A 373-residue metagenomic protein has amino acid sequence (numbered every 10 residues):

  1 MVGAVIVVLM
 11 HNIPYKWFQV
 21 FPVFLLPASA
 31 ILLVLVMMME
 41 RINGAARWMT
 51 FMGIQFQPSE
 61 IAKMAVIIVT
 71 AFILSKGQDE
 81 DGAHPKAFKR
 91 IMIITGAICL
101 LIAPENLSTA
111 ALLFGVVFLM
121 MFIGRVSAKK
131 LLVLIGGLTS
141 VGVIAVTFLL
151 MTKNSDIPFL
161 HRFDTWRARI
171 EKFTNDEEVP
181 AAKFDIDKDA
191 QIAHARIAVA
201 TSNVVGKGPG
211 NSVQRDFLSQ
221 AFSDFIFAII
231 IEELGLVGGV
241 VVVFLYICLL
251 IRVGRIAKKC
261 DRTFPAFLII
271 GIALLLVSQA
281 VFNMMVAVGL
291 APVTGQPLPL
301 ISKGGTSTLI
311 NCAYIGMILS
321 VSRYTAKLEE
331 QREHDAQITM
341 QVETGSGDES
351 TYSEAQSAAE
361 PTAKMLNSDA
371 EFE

Functional and structural regions predicted by a protein language model:
M1-F184, A228-V286, A313-M317, R332-E373: Hydrophobic alpha-helical transmembrane segments of multi-pass inner membrane proteins, especially in bacterial systems
M52-A62, A103-E105, T109, N203 (+2 more regions): Glycine/serine-rich anion-binding loops at beta->alpha junctions that coordinate negatively charged ligand groups
L113, G210-Q214, L245, A287-P297 (+1 more regions): Re-entrant/interfacial helical elements at transmembrane boundaries that shape and gate the permeation pathway
F184-D189, R215: Replace "in large, NTP-powered and nucleic-acid-processing enzymes" with "in large, NTP-powered factors and other
A193-V237: Long extracytoplasmic/lumenal interhelical loops at the membrane interface of multi-pass membrane proteins
G289-H334: Transmembrane alpha-helices of multi-pass inner-membrane enzymes
